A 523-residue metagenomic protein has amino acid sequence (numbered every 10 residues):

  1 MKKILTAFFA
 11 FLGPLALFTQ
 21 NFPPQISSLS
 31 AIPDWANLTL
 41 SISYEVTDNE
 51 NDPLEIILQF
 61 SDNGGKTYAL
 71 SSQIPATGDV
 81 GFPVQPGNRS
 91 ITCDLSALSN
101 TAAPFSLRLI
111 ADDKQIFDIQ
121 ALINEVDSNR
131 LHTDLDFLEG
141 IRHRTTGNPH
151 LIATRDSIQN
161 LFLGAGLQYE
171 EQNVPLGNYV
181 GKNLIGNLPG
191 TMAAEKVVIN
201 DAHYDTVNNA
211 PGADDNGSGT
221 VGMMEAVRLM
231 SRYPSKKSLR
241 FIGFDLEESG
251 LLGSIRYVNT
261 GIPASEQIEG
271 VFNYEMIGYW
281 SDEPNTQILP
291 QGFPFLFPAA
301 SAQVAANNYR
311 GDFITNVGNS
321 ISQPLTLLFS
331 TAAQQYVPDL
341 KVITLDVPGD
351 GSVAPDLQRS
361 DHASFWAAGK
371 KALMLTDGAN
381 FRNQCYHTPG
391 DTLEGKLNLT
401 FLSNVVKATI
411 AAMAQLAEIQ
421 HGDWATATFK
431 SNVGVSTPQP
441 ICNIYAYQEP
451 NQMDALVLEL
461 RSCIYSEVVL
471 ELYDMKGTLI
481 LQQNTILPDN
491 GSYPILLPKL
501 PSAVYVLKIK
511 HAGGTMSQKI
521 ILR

Functional and structural regions predicted by a protein language model:
M1-P23, V435-T437: Bacterial Sec-dependent N-terminal signal peptides
E45-D52, D62, A97, S462-I464: Extracellular acidic, Ser/Thr/Pro-rich low-complexity tracts
Q85, A97-A103, P498-S502: Surface-exposed, short loops/turns at beta-strand junctions within beta-sandwich domains
Q115-H150, D205, R382-G390: N-terminal capping segment at the start of a domain
T133-P189, K341-T344: A non-catalytic alpha/beta surface segment that caps or lines the substrate-entry region of metallo-dependent hydrolase
V207-I321, L357: Acidic/histidine-rich catalytic neighborhood of metal-dependent amide-processing enzymes
I277, E283-F429: Active-site-adjacent substrate-binding region of metalloamidase/peptidase-like peptide-processing proteins
P438-R523: C-terminal outer-membrane/trafficking sorting elements
